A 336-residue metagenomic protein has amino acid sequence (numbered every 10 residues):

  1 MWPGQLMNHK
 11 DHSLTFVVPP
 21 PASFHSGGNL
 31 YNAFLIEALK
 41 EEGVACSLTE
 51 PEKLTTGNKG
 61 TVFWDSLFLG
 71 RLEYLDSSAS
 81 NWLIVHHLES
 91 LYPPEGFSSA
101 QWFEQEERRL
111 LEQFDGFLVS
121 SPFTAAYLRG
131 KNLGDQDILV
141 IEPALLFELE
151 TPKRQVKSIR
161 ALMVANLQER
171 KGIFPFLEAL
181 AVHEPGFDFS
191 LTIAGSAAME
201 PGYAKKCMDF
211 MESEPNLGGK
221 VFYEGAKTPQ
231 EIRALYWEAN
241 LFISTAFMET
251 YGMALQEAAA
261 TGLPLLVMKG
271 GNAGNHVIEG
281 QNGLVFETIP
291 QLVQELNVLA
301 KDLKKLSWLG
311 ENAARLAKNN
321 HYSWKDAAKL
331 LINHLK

Functional and structural regions predicted by a protein language model:
S99-F117: Membrane-proximal helix-turn-helix segments that form the acceptor-binding/catalytic region of lipid-linked
F123, A144: Carbohydrate-associated surface elements
K153-K171, L177-V182, L191-G195: Conserved donor-binding/catalytic core segment of Leloir-type glycosyltransferases
A204-K227: Nucleotide-activated donor-binding/catalytic signature segment of Leloir-type glycosyltransferases, i.e., the conserved
A226-K227, A234-A239: Short alpha-helical donor nucleotide-sugar binding micro-motif in glycosyltransferases
F247: Aromatic "clamp/platform" in nucleotide-sugar-dependent glycosyltransferases that forms part of the donor/acceptor
P264-V267: Short hydrophobic beta-strand element within catalytic cores of glycosyltransferases and related nucleotide-activated
E279-G280, L284-P290, V298-K304: Conserved acidic donor-binding segment of nucleotide-sugar-dependent glycosyltransferases
